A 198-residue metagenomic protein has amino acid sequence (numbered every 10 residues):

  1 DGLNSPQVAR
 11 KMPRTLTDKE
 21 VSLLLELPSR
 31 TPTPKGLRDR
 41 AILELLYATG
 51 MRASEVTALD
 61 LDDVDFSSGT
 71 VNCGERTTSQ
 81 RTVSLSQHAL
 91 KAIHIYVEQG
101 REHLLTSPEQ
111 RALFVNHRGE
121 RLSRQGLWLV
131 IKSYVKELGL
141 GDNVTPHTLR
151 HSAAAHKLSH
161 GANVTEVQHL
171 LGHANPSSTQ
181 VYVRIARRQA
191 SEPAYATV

Functional and structural regions predicted by a protein language model:
D1-V198: Conserved catalytic core of the tyrosine transesterase superfamily
